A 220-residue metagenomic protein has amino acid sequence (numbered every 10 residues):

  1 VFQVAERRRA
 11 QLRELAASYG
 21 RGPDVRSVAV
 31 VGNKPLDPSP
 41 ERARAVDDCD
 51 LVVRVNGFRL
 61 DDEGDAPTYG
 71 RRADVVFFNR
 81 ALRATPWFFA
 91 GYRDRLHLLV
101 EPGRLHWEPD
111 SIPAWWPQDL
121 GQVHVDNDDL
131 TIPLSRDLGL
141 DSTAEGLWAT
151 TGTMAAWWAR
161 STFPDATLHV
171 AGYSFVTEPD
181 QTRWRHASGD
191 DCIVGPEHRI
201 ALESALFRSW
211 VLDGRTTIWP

Functional and structural regions predicted by a protein language model:
V1-P220: Metal-ion/cofactor- or nucleotide/acyl-coenzyme-handling active-site neighborhoods
